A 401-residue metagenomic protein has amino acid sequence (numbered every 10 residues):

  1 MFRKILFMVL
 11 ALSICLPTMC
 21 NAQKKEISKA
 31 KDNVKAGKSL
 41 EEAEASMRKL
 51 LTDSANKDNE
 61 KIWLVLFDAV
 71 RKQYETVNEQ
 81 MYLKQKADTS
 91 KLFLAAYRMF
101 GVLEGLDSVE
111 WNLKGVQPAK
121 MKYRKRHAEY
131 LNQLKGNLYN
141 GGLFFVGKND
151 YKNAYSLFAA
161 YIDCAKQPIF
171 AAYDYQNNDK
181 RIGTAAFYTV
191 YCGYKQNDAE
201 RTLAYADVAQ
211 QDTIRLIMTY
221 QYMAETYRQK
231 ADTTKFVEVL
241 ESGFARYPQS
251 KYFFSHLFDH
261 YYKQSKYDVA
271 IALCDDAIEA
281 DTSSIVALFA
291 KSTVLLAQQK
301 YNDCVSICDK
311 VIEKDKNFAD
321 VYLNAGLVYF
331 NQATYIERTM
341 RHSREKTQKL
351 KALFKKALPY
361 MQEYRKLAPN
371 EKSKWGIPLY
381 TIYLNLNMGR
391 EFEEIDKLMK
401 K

Functional and structural regions predicted by a protein language model:
Q23-T89: Start-of-domain marker
K29, L66, Q73, L134 (+8 more regions): Structural register within alpha-helical repeat arrays
A43, A96-M99, A154, T202 (+6 more regions): Single-residue signature of alpha-solenoid repeat helices
L50, Y161, V208-A209, S242-G243 (+3 more regions): Canonical positions in the second alpha-helix
D53-A55, C164, D212, R246-Y247 (+3 more regions): Structural marker of alpha-solenoid helical repeat scaffolds
N56-N59, P168, L216, S250 (+3 more regions): Residue-level recognition of tetratricopeptide repeat
I62, F170-D174, A185, M218-T219 (+4 more regions): TPR alpha-solenoid repeat register
A69-N149, S156, C164-T184, F330-Y360: Short coil/linker segments at helix-helix boundaries
